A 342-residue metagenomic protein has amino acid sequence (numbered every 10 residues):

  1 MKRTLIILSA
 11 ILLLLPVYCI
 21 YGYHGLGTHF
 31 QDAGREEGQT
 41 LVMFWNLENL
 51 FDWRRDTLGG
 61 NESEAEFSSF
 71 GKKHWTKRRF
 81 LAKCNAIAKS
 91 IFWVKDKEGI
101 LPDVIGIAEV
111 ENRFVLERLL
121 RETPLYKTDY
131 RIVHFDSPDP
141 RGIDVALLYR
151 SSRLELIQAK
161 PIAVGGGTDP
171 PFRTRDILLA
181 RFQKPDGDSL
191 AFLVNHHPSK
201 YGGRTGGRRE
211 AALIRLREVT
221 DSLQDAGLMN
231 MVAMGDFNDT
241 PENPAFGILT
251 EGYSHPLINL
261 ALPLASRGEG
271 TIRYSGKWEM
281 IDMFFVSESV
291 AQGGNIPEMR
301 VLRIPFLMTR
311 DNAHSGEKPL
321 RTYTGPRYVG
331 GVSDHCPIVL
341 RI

Functional and structural regions predicted by a protein language model:
I6-S9, L15-T123, V133-S137, I143 (+1 more regions): N-terminal, active-site-proximal structural segment of metallo-dependent hydrolase catalytic domains
P16-G34, T220-M231, D239-I342: Metal-dependent phosphoester-hydrolase catalytic domains
F30-Q31, S69-F80, L101-I107, H134-F135 (+6 more regions): Second-shell loop/turn segments in exported
Q39-N49, K72, Q158-K160, S189-S199: Active-site-proximal beta-strand elements of phosphoester/diester hydrolases
W45-L47, T76, K83, I87 (+7 more regions): Active-site beta-strand/loop signature of hydrolases that rely on acidic residues for catalysis
V110-S189, H197: Structured beta-strand-rich core segments of catalytic domains in phosphoester-bond hydrolases
N112-F114, P140-G142, K200-G202, N238-P244 (+1 more regions): Active-site environment of divalent metal-dependent phosphoester hydrolases
H134, L178-A265: Extracytoplasmic, non-cytosolic globular domains
